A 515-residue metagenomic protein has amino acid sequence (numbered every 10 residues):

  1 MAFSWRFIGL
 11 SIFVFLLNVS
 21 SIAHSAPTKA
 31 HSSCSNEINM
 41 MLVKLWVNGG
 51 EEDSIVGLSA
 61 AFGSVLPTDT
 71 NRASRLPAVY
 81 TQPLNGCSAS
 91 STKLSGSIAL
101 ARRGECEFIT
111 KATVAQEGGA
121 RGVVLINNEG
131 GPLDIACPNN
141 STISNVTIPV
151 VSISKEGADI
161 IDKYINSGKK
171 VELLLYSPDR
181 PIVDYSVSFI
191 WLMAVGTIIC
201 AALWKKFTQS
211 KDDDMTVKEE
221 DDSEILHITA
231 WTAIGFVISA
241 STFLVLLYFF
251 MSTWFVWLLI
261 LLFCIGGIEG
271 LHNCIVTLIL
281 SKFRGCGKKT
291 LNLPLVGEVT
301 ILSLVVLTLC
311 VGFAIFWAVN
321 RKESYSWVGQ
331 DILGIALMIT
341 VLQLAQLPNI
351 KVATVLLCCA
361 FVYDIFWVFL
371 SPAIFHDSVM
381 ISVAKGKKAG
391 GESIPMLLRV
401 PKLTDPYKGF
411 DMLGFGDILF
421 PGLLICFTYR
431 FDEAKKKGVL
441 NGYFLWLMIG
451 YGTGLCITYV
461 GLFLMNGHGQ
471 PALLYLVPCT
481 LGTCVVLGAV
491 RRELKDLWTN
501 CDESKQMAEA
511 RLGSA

Functional and structural regions predicted by a protein language model:
A2-L246, G270, C274: Structured lumen-facing ectodomains of secretory-pathway proteins
A2-S20, V114, N128, S141 (+3 more regions): Multi-pass alpha-helical transmembrane bundle typical of ion/small-solute transporters and intramembrane aspartyl
